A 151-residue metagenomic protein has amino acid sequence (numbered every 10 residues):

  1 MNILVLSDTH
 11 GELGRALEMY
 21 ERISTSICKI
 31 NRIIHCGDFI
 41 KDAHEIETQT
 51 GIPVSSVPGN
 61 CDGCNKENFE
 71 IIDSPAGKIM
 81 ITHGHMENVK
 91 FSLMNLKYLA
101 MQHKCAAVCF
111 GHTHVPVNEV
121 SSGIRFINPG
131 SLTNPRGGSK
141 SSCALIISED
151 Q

Functional and structural regions predicted by a protein language model:
M1-L4, I71-M80, V120-F126, I146-Q151: Beta-strand-turn-beta hairpins that frame and shape the catalytic cleft of phosphate-ester-processing enzymes
M1-T50, D62-N68, S139-S142, S148-D150: N-terminal active-site segment of His-dependent metallophosphoesterases
V5-S7, R32-D38, S55-N60, M80-H83 (+2 more regions): Active-site neighborhood of phospho(di)ester-bond hydrolases with catalytic His/Asp-centered motifs
H10-G14, I40-H44, C61-K66, E87-S92 (+2 more regions): Active-site environment of divalent metal-dependent phosphoester hydrolases
G11, L17-E21, D73-S74, K97-K104 (+1 more regions): Binuclear metal-dependent phosphoesterase catalytic core
H44, K97, G123: Short glycine-/small-residue-rich flexible loop motifs, especially phosphate/cofactor-binding loops
Q49-P53, E119-P135: Short acidic, glycine/proline-enriched helix-loop-strand junctions
P53-H103: Helix-adjacent hinge/juxtasegments
